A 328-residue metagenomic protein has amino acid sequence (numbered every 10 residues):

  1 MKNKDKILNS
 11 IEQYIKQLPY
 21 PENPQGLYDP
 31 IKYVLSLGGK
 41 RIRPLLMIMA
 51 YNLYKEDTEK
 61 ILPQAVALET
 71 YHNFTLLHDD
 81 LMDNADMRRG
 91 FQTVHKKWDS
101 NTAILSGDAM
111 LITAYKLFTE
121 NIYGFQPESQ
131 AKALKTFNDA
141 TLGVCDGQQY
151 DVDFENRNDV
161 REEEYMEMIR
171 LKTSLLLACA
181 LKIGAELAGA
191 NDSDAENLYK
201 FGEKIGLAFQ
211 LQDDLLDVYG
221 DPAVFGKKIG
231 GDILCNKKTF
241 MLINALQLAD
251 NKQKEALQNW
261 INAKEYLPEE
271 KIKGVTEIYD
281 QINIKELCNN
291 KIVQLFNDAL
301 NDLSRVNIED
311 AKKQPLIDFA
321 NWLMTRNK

Functional and structural regions predicted by a protein language model:
M1-P19: N-terminal amphipathic/basic leader segments beginning at the initiator methionine
K4, L8, G39, G107 (+7 more regions): Generic structural signal for well-ordered, non-membrane alpha-helical segments in soluble metabolic enzymes
L8-E12, D79, L134, N138 (+2 more regions): Hydrophobic core segments within long, regular secondary-structure runs in both alpha- and beta-rich folds
E12, K16, I48, L111 (+3 more regions): An amphipathic alpha-helix signature
Y20-K254, N321-M324: Mg2+-dependent prenyl diphosphate-binding active-site environment of isoprenoid biosynthetic enzymes
L242, A299, L316: Hydrophobic, well-ordered secondary-structure elements that form the walls of internal hydrophobic environments
A249, E255-V306: Mobile late-domain/C-terminal helix-loop "cap" segments that border catalytic sites or the cytosolic face
L295, N307-K328: Short, amphipathic C-terminal "tail helix"
